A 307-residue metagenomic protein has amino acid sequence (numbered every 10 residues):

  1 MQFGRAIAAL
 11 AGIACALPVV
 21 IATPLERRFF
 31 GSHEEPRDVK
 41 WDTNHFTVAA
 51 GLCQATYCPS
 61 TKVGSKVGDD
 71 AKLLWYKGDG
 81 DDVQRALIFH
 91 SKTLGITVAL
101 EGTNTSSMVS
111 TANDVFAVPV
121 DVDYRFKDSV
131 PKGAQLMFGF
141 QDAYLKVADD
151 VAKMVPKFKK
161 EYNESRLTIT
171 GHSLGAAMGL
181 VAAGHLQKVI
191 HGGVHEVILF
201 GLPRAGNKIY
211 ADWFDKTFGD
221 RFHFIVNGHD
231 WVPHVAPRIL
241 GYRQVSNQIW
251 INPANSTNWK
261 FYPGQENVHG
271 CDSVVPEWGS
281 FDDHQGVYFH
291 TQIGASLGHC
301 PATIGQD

Functional and structural regions predicted by a protein language model:
M1-E26: Fungal secretory targeting signals
A9, C15, F46, G51 (+2 more regions): Residue-level signal for mature regions of secreted extracellular proteins and peptides
C15, T93-L94, T103-T105, L174 (+2 more regions): Conserved beta-strand elements of beta-rich interaction domains across eukaryotes, especially beta-propellers
I21-S106: Flexible, membrane-associating and regulatory peripheral segments of lipid-active enzymes
L52, V98, V147, V197 (+1 more regions): A residue-level signal for conserved active-site and pocket-lining positions in enzyme catalytic cores
D70-I169, V189-V194, K216-D220, D307: A conserved cap/lid and substrate-binding interface adjacent to the catalytic center of lipid-processing enzymes
A152-Y242: Serine-dependent carboxylesterase/thioesterase catalytic core of lipase-like alpha/beta-hydrolase/SGNH enzymes
A211-D307: Lipolytic serine-hydrolase domain surface
